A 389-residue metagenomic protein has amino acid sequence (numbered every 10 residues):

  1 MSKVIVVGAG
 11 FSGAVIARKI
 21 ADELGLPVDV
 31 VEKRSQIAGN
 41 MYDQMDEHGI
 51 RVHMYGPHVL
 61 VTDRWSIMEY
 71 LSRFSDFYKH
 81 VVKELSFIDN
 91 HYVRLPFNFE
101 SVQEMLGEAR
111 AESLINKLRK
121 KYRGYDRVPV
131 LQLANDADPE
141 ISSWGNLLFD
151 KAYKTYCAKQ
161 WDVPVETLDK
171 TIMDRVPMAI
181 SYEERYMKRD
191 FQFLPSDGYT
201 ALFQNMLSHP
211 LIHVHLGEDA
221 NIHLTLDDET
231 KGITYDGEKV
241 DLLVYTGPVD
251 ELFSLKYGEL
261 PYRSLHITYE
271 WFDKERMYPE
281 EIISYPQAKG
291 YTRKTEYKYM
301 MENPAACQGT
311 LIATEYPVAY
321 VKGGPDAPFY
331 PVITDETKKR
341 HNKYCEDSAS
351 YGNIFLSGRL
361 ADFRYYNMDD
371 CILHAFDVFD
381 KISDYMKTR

Functional and structural regions predicted by a protein language model:
S2-V30: N-terminal Rossmann-like FAD-binding beta1-loop-alpha1 element of flavoenzymes
R18, D22, D43, S208 (+3 more regions): Short, well-ordered alpha-helices that flank and scaffold nucleotide-derived cofactor binding pockets
A21-M45: Glycine-rich FAD pyrophosphate-binding loop
E23, N221-D347: Mid-domain catalytic core of redox enzymes that form a hydrophobic substrate pocket/lid adjacent to a catalytic redox
A38-N40, I88-D89, V93-P96, W161 (+5 more regions): Short catalytic/ligand-binding loop motif for oxyanion handling, primarily in non-cytosolic enzymes, centered on
H48-K121: Dinucleotide-binding Rossmann-like beta1-alpha1 core, especially the glycine-rich loop that anchors the ADP
H91-V93, E100-K239: Active-site/ligand-binding neighborhood in enzyme catalytic cores
A327-R389: C-terminal catalytic lobe of FAD-dependent flavoproteins
